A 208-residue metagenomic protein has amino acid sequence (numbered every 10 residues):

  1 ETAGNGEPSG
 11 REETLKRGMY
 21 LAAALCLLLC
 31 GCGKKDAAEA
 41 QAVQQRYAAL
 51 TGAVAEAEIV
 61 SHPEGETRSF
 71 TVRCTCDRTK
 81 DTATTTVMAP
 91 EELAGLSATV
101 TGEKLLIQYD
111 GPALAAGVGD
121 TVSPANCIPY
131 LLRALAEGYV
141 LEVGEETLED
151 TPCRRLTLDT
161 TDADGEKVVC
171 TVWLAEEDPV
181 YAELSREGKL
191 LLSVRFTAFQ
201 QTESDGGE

Functional and structural regions predicted by a protein language model:
E1, E7-C30: Sec-dependent bacterial lipoprotein signal peptides
L28-T82, E92, E203-E208: N-terminal leader/targeting segments and the immediate start of mature chains
Q45-R46, R73-R78, A98-T99, Y139-E149 (+1 more regions): Short, exposed beta-strand/loop patches in secreted or surface proteins that constitute
R46-A49, A57-I59, I107-A163: Flexible, processing/modification-adjacent segments and terminal tails in exported/periplasmic/extracellular proteins
A53-I59, R68-V87, L96, V168-C170 (+2 more regions): One face of beta-strands
H62-E64, M88-P90, T161-A163, E187: Short polar/acidic secondary-structure junctions
R73-Y130, K189-L192: An acidic-aromatic
G144-E208: Gly/Pro-enriched, hydrophobic low-complexity segments that function as extracytoplasmic propeptides/linkers
